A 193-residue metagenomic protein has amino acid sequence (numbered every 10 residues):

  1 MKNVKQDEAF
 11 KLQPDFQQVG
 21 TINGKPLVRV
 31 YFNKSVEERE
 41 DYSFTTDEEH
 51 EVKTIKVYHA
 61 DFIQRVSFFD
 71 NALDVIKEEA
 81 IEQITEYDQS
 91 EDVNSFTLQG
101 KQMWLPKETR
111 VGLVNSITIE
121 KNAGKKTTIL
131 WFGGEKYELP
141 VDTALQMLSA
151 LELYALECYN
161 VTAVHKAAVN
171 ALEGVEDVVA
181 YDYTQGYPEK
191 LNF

Functional and structural regions predicted by a protein language model:
K2-D41, T46-F193: A preference for well-ordered globular domain cores that mediate specific macromolecular interactions or catalysis
